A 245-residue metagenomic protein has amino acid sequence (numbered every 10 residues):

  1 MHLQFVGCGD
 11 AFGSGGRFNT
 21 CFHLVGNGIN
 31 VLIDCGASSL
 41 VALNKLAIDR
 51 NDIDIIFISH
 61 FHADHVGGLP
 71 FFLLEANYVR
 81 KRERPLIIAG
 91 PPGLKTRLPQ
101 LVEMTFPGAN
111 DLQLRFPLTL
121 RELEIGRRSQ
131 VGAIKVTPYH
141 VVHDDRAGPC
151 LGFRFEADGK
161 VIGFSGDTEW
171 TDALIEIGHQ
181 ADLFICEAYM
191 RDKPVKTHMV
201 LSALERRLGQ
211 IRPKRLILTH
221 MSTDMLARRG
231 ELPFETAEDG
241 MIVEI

Functional and structural regions predicted by a protein language model:
M1-L46, C150-G166, L183: Conserved beta-strand hairpin/beta-sheet module of binuclear metal-dependent hydrolase folds, prominently
G13, Q113-R115, E122-H179, L183-A188: Active-site-proximal loop/helix segment associated with metal-binding centers of metalloenzymes
I29, R82-L86, I211-L216: A short helix->loop->beta-strand "cap" motif at the edges of active sites that frequently abuts
L32-G36, D54-H60, P91, I162-G166 (+3 more regions): Active-site neighborhood of phospho(di)ester-bond hydrolases with catalytic His/Asp-centered motifs
S38-A89: Active-site metal-binding motif and surrounding structural segment of the metallo-beta-lactamase
V79-T119: Acidic/polar short surface loop at catalytic or gating sites that assists cofactor/ion binding and chemistry
L120-E124, T236-A237: Short acidic-hydrophobic, aromatic-tinged amphipathic segments that line or gate anion-handling sites
E169-I245: Cap/insert and terminal regions of metallo-dependent hydrolase folds
